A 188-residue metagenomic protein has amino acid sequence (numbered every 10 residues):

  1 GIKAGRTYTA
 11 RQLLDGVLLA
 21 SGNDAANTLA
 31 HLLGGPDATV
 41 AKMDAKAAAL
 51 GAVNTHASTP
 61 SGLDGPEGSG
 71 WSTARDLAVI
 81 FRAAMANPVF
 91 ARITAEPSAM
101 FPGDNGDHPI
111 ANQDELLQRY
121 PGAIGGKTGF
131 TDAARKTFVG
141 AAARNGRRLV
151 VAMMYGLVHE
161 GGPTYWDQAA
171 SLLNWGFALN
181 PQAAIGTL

Functional and structural regions predicted by a protein language model:
G1, A30-H31, H159: Short, contiguous strand/loop micro-motifs
G1-N27, D107-G125: Conserved catalytic neighborhood of penicillin-recognizing serine enzymes
L13, V17-G34, M43, L77-I80: Alpha-helical scaffold elements that line and support the substrate/ligand-binding pocket of soluble hydrolases
G35-L188: Penicillin-recognizing serine hydrolase domain
